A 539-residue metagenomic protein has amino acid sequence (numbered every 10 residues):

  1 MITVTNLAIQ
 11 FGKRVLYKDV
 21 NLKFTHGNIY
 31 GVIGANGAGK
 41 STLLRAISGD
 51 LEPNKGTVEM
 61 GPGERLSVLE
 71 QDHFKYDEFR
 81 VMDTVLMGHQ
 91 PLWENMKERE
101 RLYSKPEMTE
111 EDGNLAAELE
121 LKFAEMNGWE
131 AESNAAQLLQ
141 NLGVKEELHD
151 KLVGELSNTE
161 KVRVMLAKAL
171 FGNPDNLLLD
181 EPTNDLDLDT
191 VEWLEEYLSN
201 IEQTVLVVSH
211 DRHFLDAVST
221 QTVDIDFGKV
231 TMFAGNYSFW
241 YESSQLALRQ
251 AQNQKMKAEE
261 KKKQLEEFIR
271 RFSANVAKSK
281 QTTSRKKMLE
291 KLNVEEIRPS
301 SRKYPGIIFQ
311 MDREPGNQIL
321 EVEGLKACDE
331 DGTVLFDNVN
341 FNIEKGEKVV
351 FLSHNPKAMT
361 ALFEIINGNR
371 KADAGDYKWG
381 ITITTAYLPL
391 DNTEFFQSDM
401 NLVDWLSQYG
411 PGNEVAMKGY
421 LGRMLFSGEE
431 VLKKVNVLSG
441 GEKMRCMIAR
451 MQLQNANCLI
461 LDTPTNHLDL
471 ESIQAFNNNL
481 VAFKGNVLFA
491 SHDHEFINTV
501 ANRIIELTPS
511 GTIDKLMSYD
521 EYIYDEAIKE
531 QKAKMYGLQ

Functional and structural regions predicted by a protein language model:
M1-N253, D312-Q539: ABC ATP-binding cassette signature C-motif
Y103, Y241, R270-S273, A277 (+1 more regions): A structural signal for long alpha-helical coiled-coils and helix-turn connectors that form the cytosolic signaling
G113, L186, T283-V294: Extended non-transmembrane interhelical loops and adjacent amphipathic helices of multipass membrane proteins
A136-L142, E267-R271, K287-L292: Short amphipathic coiled-coil heptad-repeat segments
A251-R271, K278-K287, K303, Y524-Q539: ABC ATPase nucleotide-binding domains
A277-Q281, K291-S301, K378: Proline-centered turn/helix-capping motifs that create local helix->coil transitions or kinks
I297-E321: Amphipathic heptad-repeat alpha-helical coiled-coil/stalk segments that mediate oligomerization, filament/stalk
